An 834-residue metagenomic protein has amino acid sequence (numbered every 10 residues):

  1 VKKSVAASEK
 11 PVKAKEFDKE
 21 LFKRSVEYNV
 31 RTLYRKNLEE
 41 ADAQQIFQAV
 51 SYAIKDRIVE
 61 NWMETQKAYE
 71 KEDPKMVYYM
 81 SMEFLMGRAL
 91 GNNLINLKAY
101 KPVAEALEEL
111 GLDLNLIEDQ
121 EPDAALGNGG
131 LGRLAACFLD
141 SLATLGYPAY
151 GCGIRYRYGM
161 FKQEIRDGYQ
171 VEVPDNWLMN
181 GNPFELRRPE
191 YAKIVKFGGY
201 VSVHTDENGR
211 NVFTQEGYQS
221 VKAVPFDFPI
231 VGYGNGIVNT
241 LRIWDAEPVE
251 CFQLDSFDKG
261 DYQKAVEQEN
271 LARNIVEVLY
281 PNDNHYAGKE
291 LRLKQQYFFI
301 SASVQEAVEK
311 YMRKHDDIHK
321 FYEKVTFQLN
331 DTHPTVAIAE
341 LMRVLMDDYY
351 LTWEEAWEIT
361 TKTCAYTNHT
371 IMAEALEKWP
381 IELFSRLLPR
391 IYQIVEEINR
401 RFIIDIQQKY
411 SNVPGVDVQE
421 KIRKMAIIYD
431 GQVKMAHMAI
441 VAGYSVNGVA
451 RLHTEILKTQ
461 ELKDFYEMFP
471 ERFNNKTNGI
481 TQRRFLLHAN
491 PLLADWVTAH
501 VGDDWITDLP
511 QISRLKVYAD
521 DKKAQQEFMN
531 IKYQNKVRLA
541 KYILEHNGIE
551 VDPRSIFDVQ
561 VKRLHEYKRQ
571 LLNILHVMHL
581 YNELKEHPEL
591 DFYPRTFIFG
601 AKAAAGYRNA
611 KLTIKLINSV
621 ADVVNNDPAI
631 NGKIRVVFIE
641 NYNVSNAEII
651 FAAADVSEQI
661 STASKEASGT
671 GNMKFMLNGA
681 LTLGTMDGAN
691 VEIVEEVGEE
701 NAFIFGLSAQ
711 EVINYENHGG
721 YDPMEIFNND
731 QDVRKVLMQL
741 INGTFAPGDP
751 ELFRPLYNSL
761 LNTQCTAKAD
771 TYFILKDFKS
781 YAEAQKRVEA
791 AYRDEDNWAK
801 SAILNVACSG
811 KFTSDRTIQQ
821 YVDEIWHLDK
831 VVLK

Functional and structural regions predicted by a protein language model:
K2-K834: A conserved ligand/cofactor-binding region detector
